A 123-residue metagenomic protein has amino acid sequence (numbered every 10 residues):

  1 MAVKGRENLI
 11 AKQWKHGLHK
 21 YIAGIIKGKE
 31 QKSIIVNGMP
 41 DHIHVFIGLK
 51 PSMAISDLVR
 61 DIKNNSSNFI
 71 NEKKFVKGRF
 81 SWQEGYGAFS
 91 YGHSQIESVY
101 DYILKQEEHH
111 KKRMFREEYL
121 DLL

Functional and structural regions predicted by a protein language model:
M1-L123: Basic nucleic-acid-binding interfaces
